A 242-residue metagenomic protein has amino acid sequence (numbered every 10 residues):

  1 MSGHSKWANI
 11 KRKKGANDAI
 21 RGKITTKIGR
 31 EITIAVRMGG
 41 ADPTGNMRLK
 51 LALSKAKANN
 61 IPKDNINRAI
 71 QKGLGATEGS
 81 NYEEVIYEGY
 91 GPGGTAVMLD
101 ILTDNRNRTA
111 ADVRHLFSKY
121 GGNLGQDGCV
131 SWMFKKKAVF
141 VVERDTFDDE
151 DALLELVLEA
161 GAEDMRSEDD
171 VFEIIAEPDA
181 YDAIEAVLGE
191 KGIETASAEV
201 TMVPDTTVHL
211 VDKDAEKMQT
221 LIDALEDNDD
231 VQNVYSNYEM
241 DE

Functional and structural regions predicted by a protein language model:
M1-G125, V130-V139: N-terminal cationic and glycine-rich segments that engage phosphates or anionic surfaces
V139-E242: Positively charged, low-complexity, intrinsically disordered RNA-binding extensions
